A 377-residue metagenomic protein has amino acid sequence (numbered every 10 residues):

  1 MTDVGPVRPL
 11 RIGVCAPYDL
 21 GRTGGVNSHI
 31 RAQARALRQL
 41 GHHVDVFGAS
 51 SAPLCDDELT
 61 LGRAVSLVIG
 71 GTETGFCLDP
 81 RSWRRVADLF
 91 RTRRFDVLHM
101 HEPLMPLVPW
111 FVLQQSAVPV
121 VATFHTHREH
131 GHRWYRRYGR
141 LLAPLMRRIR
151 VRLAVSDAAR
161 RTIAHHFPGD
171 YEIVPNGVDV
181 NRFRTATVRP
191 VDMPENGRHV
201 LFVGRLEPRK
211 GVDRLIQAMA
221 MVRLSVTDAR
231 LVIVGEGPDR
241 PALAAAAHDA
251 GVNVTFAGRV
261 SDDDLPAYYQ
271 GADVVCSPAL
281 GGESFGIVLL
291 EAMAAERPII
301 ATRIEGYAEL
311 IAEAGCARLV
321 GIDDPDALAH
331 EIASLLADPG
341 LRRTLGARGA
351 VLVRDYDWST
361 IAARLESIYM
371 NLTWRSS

Functional and structural regions predicted by a protein language model:
Q114, R128, Y135-R152, H165-H166: Membrane-proximal helix-turn-helix segments that form the acceptor-binding/catalytic region of lipid-linked
A158, G177: Carbohydrate-associated surface elements
D192-A220: Conserved donor-binding/catalytic core segment of Leloir-type glycosyltransferases
P241-V260: Nucleotide-activated donor-binding/catalytic signature segment of Leloir-type glycosyltransferases, i.e., the conserved
R259-V260, A267-A272: Short alpha-helical donor nucleotide-sugar binding micro-motif in glycosyltransferases
P298-A301: Short hydrophobic beta-strand element within catalytic cores of glycosyltransferases and related nucleotide-activated
E313-P325, S334-G340: Conserved acidic donor-binding segment of nucleotide-sugar-dependent glycosyltransferases
A327, S334, L341-D355, S367: A short, well-ordered alpha-helix in the C-terminal region of glycosyltransferases
